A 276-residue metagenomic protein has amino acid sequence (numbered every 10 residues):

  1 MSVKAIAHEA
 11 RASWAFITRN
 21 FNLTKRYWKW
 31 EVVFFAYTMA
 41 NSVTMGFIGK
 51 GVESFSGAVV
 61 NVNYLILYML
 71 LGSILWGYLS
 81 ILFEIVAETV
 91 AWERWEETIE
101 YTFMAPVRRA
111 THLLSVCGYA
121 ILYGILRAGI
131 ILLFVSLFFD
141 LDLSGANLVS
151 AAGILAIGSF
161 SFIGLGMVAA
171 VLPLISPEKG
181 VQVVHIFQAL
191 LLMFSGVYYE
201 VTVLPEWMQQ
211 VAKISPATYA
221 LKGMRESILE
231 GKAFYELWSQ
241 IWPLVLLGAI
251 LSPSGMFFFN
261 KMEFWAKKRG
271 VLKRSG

Functional and structural regions predicted by a protein language model:
M1-G276: Hydrophobic transmembrane alpha-helices and immediately adjacent juxtamembrane helices of multi-pass inner-membrane
